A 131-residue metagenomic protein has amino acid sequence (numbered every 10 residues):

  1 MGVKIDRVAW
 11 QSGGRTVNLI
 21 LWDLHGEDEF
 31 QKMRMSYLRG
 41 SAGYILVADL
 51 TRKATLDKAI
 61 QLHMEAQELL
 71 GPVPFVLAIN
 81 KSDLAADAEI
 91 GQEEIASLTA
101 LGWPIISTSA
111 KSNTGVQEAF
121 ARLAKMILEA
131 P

Functional and structural regions predicted by a protein language model:
M1-P131: TRAFAC-class small GTPase G-domain
